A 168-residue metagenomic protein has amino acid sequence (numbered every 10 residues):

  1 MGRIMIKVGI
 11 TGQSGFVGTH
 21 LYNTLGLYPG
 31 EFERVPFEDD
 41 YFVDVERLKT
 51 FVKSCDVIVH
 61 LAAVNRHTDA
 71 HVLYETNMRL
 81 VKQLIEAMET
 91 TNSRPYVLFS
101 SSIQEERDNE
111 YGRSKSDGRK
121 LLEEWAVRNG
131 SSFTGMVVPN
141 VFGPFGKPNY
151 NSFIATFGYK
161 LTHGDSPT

Functional and structural regions predicted by a protein language model:
M1-I4: Short, Lys/Arg-enriched N-terminal segments with co-localized hydrophobic residues within the first ~10-30 amino acids
I6-L27: N-terminal Rossmann NAD(P)H-binding glycine-rich loop of SDR-like oxidoreductase domains
K7, R79-N129, F133-M136: Conserved Rossmann-fold NAD(P)-dependent oxidoreductase catalytic core, especially the SDR/UDP-sugar
E31, E123-F145, Y159-T168: Conserved beta-loop-beta element that borders a ligand/cofactor-binding pocket
F32-F42: A short beta-strand-loop structural module common to alpha/beta enzyme folds
V35, V59, Y74, L98 (+1 more regions): Hydrophobic/aromatic beta-strand patches that form the interior of the parallel beta-sheet core in alpha/beta enzyme
F42-T91, S102-D108: NAD(P)H-binding glycine-rich loop region in Rossmannoid oxidoreductase-like domains and their noncatalytic homologs
G143-I154: Glycine/proline-rich active-site loop of Rossmann-fold NAD(P)-dependent oxidoreductases
